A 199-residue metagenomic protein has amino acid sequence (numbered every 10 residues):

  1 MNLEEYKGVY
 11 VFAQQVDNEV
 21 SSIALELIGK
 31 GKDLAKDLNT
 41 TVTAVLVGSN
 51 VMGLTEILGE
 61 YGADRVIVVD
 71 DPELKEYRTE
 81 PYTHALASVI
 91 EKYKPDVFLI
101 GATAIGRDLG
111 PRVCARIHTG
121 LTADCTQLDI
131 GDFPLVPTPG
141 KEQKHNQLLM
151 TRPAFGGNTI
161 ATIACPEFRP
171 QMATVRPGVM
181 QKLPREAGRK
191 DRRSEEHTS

Functional and structural regions predicted by a protein language model:
M1-E195, S199: N-terminal glycine-rich FAD/FM-binding segment characteristic of electron-transfer flavoproteins
